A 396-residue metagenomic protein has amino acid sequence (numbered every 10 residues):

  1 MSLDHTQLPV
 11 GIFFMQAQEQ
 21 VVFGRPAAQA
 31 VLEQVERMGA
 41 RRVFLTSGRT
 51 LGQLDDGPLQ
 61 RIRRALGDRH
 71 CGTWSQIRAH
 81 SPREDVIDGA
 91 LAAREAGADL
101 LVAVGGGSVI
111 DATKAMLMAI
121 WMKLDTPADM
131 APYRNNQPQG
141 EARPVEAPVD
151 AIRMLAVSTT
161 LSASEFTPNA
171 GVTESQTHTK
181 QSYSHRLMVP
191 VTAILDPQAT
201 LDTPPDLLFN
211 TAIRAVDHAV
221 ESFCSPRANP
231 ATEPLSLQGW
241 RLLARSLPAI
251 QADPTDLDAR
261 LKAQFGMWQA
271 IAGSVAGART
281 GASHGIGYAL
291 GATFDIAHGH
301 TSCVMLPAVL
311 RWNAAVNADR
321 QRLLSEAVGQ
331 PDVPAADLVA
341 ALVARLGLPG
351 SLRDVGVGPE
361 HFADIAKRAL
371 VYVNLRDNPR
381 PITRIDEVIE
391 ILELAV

Functional and structural regions predicted by a protein language model:
M1-L100, L352, D386: ATP/NTP phosphate-donor binding region
G24, L45, P82, G107 (+9 more regions): Buried hydrophobic positions in well-ordered alpha/beta secondary-structure cores of metabolic enzymes
A28-L32, L54-D56, R83-V86, S108-T113 (+4 more regions): Short glycine/serine/threonine-rich phosphate/pyrophosphate-binding segments that cradle anionic phosphate groups
Q60-R61, G89-A90, V109-K123, T167-P168: Short Gly/Thr/Asp-enriched flexible loops that form oxyanion-binding sites at enzyme active sites
A98-M116, T159-S164, T293-I296: Glycine/serine-rich anion-binding loops at beta->alpha junctions that coordinate negatively charged ligand groups
M122-P230, R320-L323: A glycine/threonine-rich phosphate-anchoring loop and its flanking beta-alpha core in nucleotide/phosphate-binding
S222-L338: Active-site segments that bind and position negatively charged phosphate/pyrophosphate groups
S325-V396: C-terminal charged capping/lid subdomain of soluble metabolic enzymes
